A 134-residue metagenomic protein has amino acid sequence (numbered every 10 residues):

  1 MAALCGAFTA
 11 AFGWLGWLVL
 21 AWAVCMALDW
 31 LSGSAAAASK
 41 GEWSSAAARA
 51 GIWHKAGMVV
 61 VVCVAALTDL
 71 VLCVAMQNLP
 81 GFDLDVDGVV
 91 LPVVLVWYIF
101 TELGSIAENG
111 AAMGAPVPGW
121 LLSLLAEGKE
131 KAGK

Functional and structural regions predicted by a protein language model:
M1-A10: Alpha-helical phosphate/pyrophosphate-handling elements in metalloenzyme active cores
A10-L18: Transmembrane helix interruption/hinge and helix-loop junction motifs
W22-S32, M58-A66, V94-S105: Alpha-helical transmembrane segments of multi-pass membrane proteins
V24-A36, W43, L79-G81: N-terminal intrinsically disordered, cationic/polar leader segments that include organellar targeting peptides
S32-A36, C73, I106-A112: Alpha-helical transmembrane segments and their lipid-water interface positions in multi-pass membrane proteins
K40-V62: Juxtamembrane helix-capping/reentrant segments at transmembrane boundaries
V74-L103: Hydrophobic alpha-helical transmembrane segments and immediately flanking/interface helices in integral membrane
D83, F100-K134: Membrane-proximal cytosolic segments adjacent to transmembrane helices
